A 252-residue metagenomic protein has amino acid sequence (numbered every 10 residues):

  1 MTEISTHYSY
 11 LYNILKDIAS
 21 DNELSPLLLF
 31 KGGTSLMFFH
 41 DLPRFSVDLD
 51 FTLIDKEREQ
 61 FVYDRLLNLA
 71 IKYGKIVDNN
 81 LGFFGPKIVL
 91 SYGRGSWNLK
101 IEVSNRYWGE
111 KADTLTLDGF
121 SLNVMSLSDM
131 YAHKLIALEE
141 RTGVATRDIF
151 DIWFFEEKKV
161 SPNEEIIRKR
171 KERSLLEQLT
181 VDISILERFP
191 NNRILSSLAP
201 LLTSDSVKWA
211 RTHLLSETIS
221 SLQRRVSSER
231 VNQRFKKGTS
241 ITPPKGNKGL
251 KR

Functional and structural regions predicted by a protein language model:
M1-L28, F39-L42, L53-R252: Structured mid-to-C-terminal alpha-helical surface segments
F30-T34: Glycine-rich beta-strand-to-loop/alpha-helix junction loops that act as flexible
F45: Conserved donor-binding loop and adjoining core beta-sheet/short helix segment in diverse acyl/aminoacyl transferases
